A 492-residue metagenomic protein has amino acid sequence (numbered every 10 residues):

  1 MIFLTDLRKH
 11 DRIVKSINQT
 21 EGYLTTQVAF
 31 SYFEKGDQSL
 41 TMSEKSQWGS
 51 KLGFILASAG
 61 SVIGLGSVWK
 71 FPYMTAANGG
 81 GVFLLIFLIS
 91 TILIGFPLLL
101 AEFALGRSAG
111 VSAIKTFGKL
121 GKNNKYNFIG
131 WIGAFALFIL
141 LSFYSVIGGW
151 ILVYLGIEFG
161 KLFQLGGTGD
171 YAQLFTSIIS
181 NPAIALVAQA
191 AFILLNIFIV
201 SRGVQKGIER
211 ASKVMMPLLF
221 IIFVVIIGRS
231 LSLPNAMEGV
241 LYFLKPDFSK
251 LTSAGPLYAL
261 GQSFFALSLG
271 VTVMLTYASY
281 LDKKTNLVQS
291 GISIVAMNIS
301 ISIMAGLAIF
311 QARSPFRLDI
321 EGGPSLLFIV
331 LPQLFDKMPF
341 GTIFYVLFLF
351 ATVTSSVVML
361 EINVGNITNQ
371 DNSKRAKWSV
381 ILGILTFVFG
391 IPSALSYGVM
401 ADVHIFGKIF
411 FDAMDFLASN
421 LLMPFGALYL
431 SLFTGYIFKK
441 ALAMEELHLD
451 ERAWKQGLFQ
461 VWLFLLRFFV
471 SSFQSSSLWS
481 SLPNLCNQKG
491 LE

Functional and structural regions predicted by a protein language model:
G36-W69, L98-F103, R107-L120, N124-W131 (+2 more regions): Membrane-interface "cap" regions at the ends of multi-pass membrane proteins
T41, K45, G148-I179, Y280-K284 (+6 more regions): Helix-loop-helix connectors at the membrane interface of multi-pass transporters/channels
S43-W48, L52, E209, K213-V353 (+1 more regions): Membrane-embedded translocation segments of transport machinery
K45, Y73-N78, V111-I132, S145-Q205 (+5 more regions): Inter-helical loop and helix-membrane interface segments of multi-pass membrane transporters/permeases
G53-I55, S61, L186-V187, M297-I303 (+4 more regions): Loop-to-transmembrane helix boundary motifs in multi-pass membrane proteins
T75-A101, I184-A185, L422-G426: Extracellular loop-to-transmembrane helix junctions
G95-S112, N127-L174, L349-T368, P424 (+2 more regions): Hydrophobic transmembrane alpha-helices that form the core helical bundles of multi-pass secondary transporters
I129-I132, N372-G383, D415-S472: C-terminal membrane-solvent junction of multi-pass transporters and transport-like membrane proteins
